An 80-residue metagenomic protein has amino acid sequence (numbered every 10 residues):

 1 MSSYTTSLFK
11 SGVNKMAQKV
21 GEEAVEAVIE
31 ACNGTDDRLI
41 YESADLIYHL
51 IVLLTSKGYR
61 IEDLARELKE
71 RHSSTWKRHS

Functional and structural regions predicted by a protein language model:
M1-S43, I47-S80: Flexible "arm" and connector segments at domain edges
